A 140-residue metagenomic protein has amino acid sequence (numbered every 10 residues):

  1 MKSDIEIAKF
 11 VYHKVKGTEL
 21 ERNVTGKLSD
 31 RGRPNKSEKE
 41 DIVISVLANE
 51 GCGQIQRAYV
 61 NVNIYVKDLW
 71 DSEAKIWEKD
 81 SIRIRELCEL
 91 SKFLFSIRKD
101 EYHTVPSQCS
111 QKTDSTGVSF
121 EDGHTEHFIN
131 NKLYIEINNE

Functional and structural regions predicted by a protein language model:
M1-N23, V46-E140: Charged, amphipathic alpha-helical segments and their flanking helix caps
N23-R33: A short acidic/basic microdomain associated with nuclease active sites
G32-S37, E121-G123: A short beta-turn/loop motif at secondary-structure boundaries
S37-V46: A short, hydrophobic beta-strand-centered structural micro-motif
